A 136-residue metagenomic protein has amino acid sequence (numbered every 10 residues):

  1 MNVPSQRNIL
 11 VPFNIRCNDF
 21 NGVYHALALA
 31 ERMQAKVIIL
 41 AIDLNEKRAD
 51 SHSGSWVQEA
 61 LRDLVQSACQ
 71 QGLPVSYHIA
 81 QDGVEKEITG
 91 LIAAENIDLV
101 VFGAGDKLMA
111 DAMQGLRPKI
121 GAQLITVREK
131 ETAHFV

Functional and structural regions predicted by a protein language model:
N2-H52, K119: Small/aliphatic-rich secondary-structure junction motif
A35-K36, L73, I97, A122: Short glycine/serine/threonine/alanine-rich loop segments
I38-L40, S76-A80, I125-V127: General small-molecule cofactor/ligand-binding pocket signal
S51-R62: Short, surface-exposed alpha-helical segments at coil->helix boundaries
V65, E87-E95: Short, well-structured alpha-helical segments in soluble
A68-S76: A short helix-to-beta-strand connector/capping loop
G83-T89, A112: Short acidic active-site motifs
A93-V136: Gly/Ser-rich helix-loop-strand patches that form or flank binding pockets for ribonucleotide-derived cofactors
